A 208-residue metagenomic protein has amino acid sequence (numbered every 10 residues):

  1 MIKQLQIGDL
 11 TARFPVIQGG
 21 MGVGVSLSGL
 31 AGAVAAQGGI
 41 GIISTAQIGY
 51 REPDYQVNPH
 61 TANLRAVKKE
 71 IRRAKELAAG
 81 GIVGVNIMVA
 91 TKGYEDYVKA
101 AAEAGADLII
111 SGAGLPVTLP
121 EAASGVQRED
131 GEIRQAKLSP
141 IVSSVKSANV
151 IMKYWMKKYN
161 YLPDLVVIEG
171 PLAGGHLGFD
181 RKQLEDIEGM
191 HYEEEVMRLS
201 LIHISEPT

Functional and structural regions predicted by a protein language model:
M1-S200: Active-site entrance/lid segments in N-terminal catalytic domains of soluble metabolic enzymes
I202-T208: Residue-level detector of conserved catalytic or cofactor/ligand-binding positions in enzyme active sites
